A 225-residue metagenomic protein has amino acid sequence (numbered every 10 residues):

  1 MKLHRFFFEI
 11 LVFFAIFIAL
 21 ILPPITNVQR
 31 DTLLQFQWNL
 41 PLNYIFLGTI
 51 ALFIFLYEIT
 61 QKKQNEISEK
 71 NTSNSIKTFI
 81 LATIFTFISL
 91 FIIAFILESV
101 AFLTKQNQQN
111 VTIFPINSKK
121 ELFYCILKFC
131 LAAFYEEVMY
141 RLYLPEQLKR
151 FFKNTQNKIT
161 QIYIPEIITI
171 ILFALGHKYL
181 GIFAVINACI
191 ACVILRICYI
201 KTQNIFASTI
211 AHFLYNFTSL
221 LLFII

Functional and structural regions predicted by a protein language model:
K2-K62: Alpha-helical transmembrane segments in multi-pass membrane proteins
F6-I18, Y44-T49, F79, T83-F91 (+7 more regions): Alpha-helical transmembrane spans of integral membrane proteins, capturing the lipid-embedded, hydrophobic core of TM
I16-P24, A51-I59, A94, F173 (+3 more regions): Structural signal for membrane-spanning alpha-helices in multi-pass inner-membrane proteins, emphasizing helix cores
P23, N27-V28, A94, R141-L142 (+1 more regions): Short helix-terminus and kink motifs of transmembrane alpha helices, predominantly at the cytoplasmic interface
D31-Q37, Q64-A132, R150-T155: Juxtamembrane helix-loop-helix connectors linking adjacent transmembrane helices in multi-pass membrane enzymes
T32-L42, N110-F114, A184-L195: Non-cytosolic membrane-interface motifs at loop->transmembrane helix junctions
L52-K63, R141-F151: Membrane-water interface of transmembrane alpha-helices
K120-I225: Transmembrane helix-loop-helix hairpins at the membrane interface of multi-pass integral membrane proteins
